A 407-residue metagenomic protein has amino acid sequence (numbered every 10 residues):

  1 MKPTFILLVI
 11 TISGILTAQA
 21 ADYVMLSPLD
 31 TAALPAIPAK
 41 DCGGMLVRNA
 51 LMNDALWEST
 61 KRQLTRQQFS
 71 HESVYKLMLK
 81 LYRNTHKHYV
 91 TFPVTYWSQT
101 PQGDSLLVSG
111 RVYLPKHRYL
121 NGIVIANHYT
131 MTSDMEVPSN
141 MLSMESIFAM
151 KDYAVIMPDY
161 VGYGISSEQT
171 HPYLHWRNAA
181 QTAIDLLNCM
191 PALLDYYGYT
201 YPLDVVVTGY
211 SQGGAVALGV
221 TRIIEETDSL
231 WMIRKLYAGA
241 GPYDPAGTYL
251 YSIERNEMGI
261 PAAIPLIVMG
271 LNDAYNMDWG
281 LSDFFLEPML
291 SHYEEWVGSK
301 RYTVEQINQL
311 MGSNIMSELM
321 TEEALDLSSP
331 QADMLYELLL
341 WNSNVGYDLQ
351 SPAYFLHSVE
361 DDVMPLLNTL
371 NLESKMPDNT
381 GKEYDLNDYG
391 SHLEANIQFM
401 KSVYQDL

Functional and structural regions predicted by a protein language model:
A20-V108, L114-Y119: Catalytic-loop region of hydrolases
Q102-L107, P115-I147: Short, surface-exposed "cap/lid" segments of acyl-processing enzymes
E145-I165: Conserved alpha/beta-hydrolase
Y173-D195: Alpha/beta-hydrolase active-site loop
C189-G259: Primarily recognizes the serine-hydrolase "nucleophile elbow" in alpha/beta-hydrolase and SGNH/GDSL folds
G239-V345: Accessory cap/linker subdomain of secreted extracellular hydrolases
L250, Q331, L335-L338, N342 (+1 more regions): C-terminal catalytic histidine-bearing segment of alpha/beta-hydrolase fold enzymes
Y354-D361: Short beta-strand/loop motif that positions the catalytic acidic residue of the alpha/beta-hydrolase fold
